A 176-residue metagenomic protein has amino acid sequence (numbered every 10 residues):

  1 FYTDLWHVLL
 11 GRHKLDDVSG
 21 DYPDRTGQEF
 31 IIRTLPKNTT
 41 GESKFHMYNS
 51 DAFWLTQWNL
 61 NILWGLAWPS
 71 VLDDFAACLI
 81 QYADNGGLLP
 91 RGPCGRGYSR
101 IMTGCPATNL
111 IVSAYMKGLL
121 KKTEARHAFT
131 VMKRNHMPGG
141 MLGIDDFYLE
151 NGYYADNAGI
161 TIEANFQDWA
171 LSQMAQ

Functional and structural regions predicted by a protein language model:
F1-M47, Q81, L89, K122 (+2 more regions): Acidic/polar, glycine-enriched structural segments that form the non-catalytic walls/loops of the carbohydrate-binding
T3-V18, Y48-L72, N109-L119, W169-Q176: Alpha-helical support elements that line or immediately flank enzyme active sites and cofactor-binding pockets
R33-F53, Q57-W58, W64, C78-I101 (+1 more regions): Long, structured ligand/cofactor-binding scaffold of large enzymes
V71, C78, Y82-Q176: Active-site cavity-forming subdomains of large catalytic enzyme subunits
